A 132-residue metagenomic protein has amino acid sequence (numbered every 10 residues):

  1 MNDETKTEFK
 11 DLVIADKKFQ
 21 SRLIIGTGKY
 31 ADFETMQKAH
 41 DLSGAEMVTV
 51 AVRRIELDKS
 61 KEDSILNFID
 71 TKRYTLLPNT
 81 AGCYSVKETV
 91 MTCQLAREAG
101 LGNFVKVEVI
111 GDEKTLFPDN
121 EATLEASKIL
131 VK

Functional and structural regions predicted by a protein language model:
T7-I14, K29-M47, S60-T75, Y84-K132: Alpha/beta enzyme core
A15-G28: Boundary/entry segment of secreted carbohydrate-active catalytic domains
I24, R54, A81, K114-T115: A generic structural signal for short
I25, N79, V105: Conserved, mostly hydrophobic/aromatic
M47-R54: A short beta-strand-loop structural module common to alpha/beta enzyme folds
V52, T80, V109: Short secondary-structure boundary segments
L57: Short, motif-level signal for alpha-helix interfacial/capping segments enriched in acidic residues and aromatics/proline
